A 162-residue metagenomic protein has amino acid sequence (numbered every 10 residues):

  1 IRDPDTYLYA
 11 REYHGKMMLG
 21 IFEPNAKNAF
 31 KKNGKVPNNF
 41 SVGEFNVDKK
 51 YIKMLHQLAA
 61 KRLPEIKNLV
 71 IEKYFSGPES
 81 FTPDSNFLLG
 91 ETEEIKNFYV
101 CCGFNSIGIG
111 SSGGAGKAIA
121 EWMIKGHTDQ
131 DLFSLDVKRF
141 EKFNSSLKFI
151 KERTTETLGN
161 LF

Functional and structural regions predicted by a protein language model:
I1, D5, H14, N28-A29 (+2 more regions): C-terminal catalytic lobe of FAD-dependent flavoproteins
Y9-R11, M17-I21: Short hydrophobic-aromatic micro-motifs
F22-V36: Catalytic strand-loop segment that frames the active site of acyl-thioester-processing enzymes
